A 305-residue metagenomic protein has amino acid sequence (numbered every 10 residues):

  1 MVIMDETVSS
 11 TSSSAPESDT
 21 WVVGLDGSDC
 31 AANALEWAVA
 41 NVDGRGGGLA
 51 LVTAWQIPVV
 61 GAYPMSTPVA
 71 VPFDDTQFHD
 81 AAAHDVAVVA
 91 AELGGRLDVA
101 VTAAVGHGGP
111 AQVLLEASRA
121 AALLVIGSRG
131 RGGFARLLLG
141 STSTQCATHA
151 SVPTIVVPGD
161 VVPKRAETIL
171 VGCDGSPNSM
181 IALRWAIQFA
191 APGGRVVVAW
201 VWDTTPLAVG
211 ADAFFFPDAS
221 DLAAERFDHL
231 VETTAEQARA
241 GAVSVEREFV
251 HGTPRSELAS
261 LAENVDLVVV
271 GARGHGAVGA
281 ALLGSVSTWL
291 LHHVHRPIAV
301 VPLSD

Functional and structural regions predicted by a protein language model:
M1-E17, C30, W37, Q56-V59 (+6 more regions): Structural beta-alpha unit
M1-T11, E17, A40, G44 (+2 more regions): Gly/Ser-rich helix-loop-strand patches that form or flank binding pockets for ribonucleotide-derived cofactors
V2-P72, T168-P217, E236, E248 (+2 more regions): Small/aliphatic-rich secondary-structure junction motif
A34, A82-V89, A182, R226-T234: Short, well-ordered amphipathic alpha-helical segments that serve as non-catalytic structural scaffolds within diverse
V42, V89-G94, A190, V231-R239: Conserved hydrophobic residues forming the short capping helix/wall of the S-adenosyl-L-methionine
V69-H84, F216-H229: A short acidic, glycine-rich active-site loop that binds or catalyzes chemistry on phosphate/adenosine moieties
A91, Q112, T144, R184 (+3 more regions): Active-site phosphate/pyrophosphate- and oxyanion-stabilizing loops and adjacent acidic/basic residues in soluble
